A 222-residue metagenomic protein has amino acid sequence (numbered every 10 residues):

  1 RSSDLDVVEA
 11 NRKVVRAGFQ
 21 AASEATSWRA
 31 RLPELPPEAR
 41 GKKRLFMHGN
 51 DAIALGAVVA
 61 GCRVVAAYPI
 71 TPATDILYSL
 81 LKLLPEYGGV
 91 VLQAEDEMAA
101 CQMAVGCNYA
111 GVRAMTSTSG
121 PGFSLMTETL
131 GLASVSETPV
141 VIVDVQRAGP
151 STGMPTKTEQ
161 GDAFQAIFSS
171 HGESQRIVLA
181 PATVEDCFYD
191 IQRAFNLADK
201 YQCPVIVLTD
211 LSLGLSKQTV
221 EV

Functional and structural regions predicted by a protein language model:
L5-E9, Y78-L83, K217-V222: Short glycine/threonine-rich loop-to-helix capping motif typified by GTGT followed within a few residues by an Asp-Pro
V15: Glycine-rich, flexible loop motifs
A21-E34, V205-V222: Conformationally flexible catalytic loops at phosphate/diphosphate-handling active centers
E24, P33, P37-Q93, M103-G106: Accessory "access/gating" subregions that flank catalytic or transport cores
G56-A60, Y109, F168-Q175, V220: Short acidic (Asp/Glu) and glycine-rich catalytic loops that position anionic groups and cofactors
T71-A166, L179-A198: Thiamine diphosphate
